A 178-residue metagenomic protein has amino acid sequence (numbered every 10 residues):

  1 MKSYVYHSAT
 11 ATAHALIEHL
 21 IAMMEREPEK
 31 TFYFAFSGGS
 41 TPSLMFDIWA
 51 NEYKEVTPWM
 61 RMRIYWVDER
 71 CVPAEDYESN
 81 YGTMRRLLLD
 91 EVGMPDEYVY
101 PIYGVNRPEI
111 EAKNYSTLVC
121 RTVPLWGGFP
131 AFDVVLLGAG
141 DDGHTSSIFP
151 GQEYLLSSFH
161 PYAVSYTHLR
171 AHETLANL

Functional and structural regions predicted by a protein language model:
M1-Y33: N-terminal glycine-/serine-/threonine-rich phosphate-binding loop
L20-I21, L44-Y53, R85-R86, S116-C120: Short, well-ordered amphipathic alpha-helices
F36-T41, L137-D141: Glycine-rich beta-strand-to-loop/alpha-helix junction loops that act as flexible
S43-M45, H144-S147: Short glycine/serine/threonine-rich phosphate/pyrophosphate-binding segments that cradle anionic phosphate groups
I48-P58, G82, R86, P150-F159: A glycine- and small-aliphatic-rich helix-loop capping segment at beta-alpha/alpha-beta transitions that lines
W59-L136: Ligand-binding beta-strand-loop-alpha-helix segment within the catalytic cores of soluble metabolic enzymes
A112-K113, T145-G151: A short secondary-structure junction signal
T167-T174: Conserved small/polar residues in nucleotide/adenosyl-binding loops
